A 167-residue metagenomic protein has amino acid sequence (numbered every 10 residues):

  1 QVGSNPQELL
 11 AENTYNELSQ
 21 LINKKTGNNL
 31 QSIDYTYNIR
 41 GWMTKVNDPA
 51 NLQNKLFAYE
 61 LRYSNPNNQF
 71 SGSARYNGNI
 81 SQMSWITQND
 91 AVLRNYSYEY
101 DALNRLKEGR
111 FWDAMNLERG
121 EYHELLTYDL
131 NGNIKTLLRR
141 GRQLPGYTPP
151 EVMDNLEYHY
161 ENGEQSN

Functional and structural regions predicted by a protein language model:
Q1-N167: Acidic/glycine-rich beta-solenoid
